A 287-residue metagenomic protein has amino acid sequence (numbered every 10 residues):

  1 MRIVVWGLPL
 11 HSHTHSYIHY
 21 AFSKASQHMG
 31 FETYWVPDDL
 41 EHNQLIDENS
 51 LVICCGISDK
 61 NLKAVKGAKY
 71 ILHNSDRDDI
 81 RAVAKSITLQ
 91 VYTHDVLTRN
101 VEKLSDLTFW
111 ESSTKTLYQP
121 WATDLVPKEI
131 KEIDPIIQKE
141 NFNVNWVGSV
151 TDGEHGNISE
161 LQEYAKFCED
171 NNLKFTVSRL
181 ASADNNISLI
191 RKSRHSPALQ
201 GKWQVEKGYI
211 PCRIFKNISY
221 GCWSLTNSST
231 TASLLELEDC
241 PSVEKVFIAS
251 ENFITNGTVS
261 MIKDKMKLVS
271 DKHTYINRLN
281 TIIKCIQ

Functional and structural regions predicted by a protein language model:
M1-R2, I286-Q287: Short, Lys/Arg-enriched, disordered terminal segments
R2-N49, I53-A68, L72-P241, D271 (+2 more regions): Nucleotide-sugar donor-binding catalytic core of glycosyltransferases
S242-V246: Acidic/polar helix N-cap motif
F247-I286: A charged, aromatic-enriched C-terminal amphipathic alpha-helix characteristic of glycosyltransferases across folds
